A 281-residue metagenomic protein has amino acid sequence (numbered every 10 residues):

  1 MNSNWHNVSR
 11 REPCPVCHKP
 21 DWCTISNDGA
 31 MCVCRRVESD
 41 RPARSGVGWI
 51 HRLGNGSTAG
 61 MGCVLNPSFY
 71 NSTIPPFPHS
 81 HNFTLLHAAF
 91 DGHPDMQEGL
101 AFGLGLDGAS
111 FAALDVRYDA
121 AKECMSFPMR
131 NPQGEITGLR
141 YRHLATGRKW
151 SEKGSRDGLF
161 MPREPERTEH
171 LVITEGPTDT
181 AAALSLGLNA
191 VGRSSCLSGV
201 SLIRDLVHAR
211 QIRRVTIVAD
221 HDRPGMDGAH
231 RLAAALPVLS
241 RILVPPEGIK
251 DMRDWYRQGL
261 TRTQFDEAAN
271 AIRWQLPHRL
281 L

Functional and structural regions predicted by a protein language model:
M1-T24, D28-R35, G46-E135, R156-D157 (+3 more regions): TOPRIM metal-binding catalytic domain and adjacent DNA-binding surface shared by DnaG-type primases
E38-D40: Acidic glycine-/aspartate-rich tracts in secreted/extracellular proteins
F69, Y118-R214, A229: Phosphate-handling DNA/RNA-contact segment within nucleic-acid enzymes
S194-G199, D220-H221, P245-G248: Short, acidic/turn-prone active-site loops that include or flank metal/cofactor- and phosphate-binding residues
D205-R210, D251-Q264: Short, surface-exposed amphipathic charged segments that create phosphate/polyanion-binding patches used for binding
G225-D227: Extracytoplasmic/secreted cell-surface and envelope-processing proteins
A234-L243: Structural alpha-beta junctions
